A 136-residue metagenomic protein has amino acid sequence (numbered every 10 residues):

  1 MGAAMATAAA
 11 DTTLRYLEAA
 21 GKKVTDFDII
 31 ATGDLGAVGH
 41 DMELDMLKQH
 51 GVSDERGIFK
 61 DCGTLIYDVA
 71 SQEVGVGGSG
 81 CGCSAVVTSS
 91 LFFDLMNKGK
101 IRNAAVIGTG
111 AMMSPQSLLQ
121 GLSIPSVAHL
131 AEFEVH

Functional and structural regions predicted by a protein language model:
M1-Y16: Helix-biased detector of long, well-ordered alpha-helical tracts
G2-A6, D28-H136: Claisen-condensing/thiolase-fold acyl-transfer catalytic domains that form or cleave C-C bonds in fatty acid
T12-D26, L95-M96: Phosphate/pyrophosphate-binding loops at sites that engage ATP/ADP/AMP, CoA/4′-phosphopantetheine, polyphosphate
